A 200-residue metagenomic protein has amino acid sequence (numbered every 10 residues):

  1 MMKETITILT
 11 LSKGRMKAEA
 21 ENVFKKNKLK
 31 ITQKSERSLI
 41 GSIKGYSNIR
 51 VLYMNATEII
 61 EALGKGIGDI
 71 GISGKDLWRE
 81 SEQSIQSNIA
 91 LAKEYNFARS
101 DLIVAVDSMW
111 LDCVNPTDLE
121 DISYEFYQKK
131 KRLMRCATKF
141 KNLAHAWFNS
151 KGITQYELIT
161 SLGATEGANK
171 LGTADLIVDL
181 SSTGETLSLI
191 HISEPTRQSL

Functional and structural regions predicted by a protein language model:
M2-G14, N22-I31, L119-F140: Short loop->beta-strand "edge-of-pocket" segments that line small-molecule binding or catalytic clefts across diverse
K26-S35, S87-K93, Y156-L158, E194: Short secondary-structure junctions
S35-E61, E157-N169: Short helix-initiation/N-cap motifs at beta->coil->alpha
L52, G68-G74, D175-S181: Paired acidic/hydrophobic, glycine-rich loop segments that form the ligand-binding mouth/hinge of periplasmic-binding
K65-Y95: Glycine/small-residue-rich loop that forms an oxyanion/phosphate-binding "nest" at active or ligand-binding sites
Q86-F148: A conserved helix-loop-strand patch within extracytoplasmic ligand-binding domains of the periplasmic binding
D118-I122, F140-K141, T154-T165: Active-site glycine-rich loop that binds ribose-phosphate moieties when present
I190-L200: Single conserved hydrophobic/aromatic residue that forms the stacking wall/gate of nucleotide- or nucleobase-binding
